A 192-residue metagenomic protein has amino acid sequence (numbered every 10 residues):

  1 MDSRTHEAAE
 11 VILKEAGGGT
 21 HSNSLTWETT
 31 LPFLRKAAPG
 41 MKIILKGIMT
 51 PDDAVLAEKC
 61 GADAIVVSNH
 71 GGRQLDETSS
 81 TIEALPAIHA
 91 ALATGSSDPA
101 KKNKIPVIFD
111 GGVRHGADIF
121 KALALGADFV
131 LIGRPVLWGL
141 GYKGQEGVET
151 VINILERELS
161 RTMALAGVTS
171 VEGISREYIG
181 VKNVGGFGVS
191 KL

Functional and structural regions predicted by a protein language model:
M1-F109, A117-W138, L192: Alpha/beta enzyme core
V136, K143-L192: C-terminal extensions of enzymes
